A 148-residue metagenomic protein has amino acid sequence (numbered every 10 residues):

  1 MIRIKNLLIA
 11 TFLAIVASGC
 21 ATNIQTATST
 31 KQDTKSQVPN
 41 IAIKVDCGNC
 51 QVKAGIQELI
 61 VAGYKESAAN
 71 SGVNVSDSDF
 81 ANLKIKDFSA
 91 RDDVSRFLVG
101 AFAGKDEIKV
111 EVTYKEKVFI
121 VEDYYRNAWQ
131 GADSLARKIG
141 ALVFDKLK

Functional and structural regions predicted by a protein language model:
M1-C20: Sec-dependent bacterial lipoprotein signal peptides
I2, G19-S71, I120-Y124, K146-K148: A structural "domain/chain start" motif
L8, Q32, N74-S76: Short, surface-exposed loop and linker segments with low hydrophobicity and enrichment for Pro/Ser/Thr
T22-I24, A62, E66-Q130: Surface-exposed short loop/turn segments
Q51-Q57, D77-A90, I139-V143: Charged, low-complexity, helix/coiled-coil-prone segments
Y124-K148: C-terminal partner/receptor-binding element of secreted or periplasmic proteins
